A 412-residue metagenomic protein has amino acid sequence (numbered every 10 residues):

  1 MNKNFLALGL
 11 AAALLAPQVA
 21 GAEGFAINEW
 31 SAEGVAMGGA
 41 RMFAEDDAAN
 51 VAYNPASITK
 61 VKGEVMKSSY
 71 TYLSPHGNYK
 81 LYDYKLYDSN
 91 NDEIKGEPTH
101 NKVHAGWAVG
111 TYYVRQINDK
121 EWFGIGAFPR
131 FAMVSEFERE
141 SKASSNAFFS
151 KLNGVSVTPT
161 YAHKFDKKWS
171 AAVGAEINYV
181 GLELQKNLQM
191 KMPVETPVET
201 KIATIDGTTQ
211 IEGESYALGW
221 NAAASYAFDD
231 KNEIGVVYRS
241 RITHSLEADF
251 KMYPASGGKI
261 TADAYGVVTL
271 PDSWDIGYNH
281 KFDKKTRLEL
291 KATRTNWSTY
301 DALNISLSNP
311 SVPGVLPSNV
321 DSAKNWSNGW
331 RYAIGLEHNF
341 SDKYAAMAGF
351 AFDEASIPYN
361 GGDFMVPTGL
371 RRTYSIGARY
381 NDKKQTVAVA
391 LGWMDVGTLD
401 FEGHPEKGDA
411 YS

Functional and structural regions predicted by a protein language model:
M1-A22: Gram-negative bacterial Sec-dependent N-terminal signal peptides
E23-G34, M42, L86-D88, D92-E93 (+1 more regions): Outer-membrane beta-barrel porins/channels
A26-R41, T59-N78: Transmembrane beta-strand segments of Gram-negative outer membrane beta-barrel proteins
G39-D46, P75-H104: Surface-exposed strand-loop-strand hairpins of Gram-negative outer-membrane beta-barrel proteins
M42-A44, V51-E64, Y113-D119: Outer-membrane beta-barrel pore proteins
T59-K60, S74-K80, R115, F131-E136: Short active-site-adjacent helix-start/loop capping segments
